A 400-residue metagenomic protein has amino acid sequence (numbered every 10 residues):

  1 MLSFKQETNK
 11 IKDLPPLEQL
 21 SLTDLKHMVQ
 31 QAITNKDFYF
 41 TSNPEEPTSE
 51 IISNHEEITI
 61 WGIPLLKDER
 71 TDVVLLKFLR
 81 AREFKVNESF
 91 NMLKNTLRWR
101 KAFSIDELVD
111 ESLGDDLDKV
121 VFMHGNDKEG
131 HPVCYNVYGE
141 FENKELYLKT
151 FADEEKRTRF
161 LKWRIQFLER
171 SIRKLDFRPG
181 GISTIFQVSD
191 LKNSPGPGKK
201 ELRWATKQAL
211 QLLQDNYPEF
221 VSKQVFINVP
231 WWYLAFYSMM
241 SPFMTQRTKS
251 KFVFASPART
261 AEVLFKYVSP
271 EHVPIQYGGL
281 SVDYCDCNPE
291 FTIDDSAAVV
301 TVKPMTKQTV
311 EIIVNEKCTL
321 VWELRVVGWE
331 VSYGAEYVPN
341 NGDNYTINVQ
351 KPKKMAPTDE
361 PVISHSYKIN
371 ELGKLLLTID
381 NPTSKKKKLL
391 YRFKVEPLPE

Functional and structural regions predicted by a protein language model:
M1-E400: Basic, amphipathic alpha-helical/coil surface patches used to engage anionic, phosphate-bearing ligands and membranes
